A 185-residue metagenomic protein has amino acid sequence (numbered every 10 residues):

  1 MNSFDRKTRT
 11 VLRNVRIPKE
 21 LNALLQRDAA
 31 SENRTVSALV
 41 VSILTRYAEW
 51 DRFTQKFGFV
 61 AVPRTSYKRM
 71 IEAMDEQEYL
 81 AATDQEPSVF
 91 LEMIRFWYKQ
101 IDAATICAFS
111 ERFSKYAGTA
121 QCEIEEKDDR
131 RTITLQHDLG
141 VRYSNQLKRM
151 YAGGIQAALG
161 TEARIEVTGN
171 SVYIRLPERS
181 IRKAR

Functional and structural regions predicted by a protein language model:
M1-K19, A30: Short Lys/Arg-rich basic patches
I17, L135-H137, L176: Hydrophobic residues in beta-strands and at strand termini
L24, R34-G58: Short, basic amphipathic alpha-helical segments that act as recognition/interaction helices in nucleic-acid-binding
A61-I133: An N-terminal amphipathic alpha-helical segment
F96-W97, K183-R185: Compositionally biased, non-globular sequence tracts
T119, E123-T168: Short, hydrophobic/π-rich interface segment
V167-A184: C-terminal edge-of-domain segments
